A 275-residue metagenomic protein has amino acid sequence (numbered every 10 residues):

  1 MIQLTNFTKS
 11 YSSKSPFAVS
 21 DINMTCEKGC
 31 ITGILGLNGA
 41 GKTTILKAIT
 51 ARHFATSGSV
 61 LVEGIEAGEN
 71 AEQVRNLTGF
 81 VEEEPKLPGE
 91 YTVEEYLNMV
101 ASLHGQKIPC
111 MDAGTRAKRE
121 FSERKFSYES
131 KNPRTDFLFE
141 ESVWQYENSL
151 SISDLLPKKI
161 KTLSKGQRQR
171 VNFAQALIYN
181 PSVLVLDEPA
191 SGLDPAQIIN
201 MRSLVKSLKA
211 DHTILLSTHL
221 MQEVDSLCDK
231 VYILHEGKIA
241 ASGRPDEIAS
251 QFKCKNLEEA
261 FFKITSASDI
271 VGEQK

Functional and structural regions predicted by a protein language model:
M1-L4, T8-D21, K28, N70-A71 (+1 more regions): A short, flexible loop at the N-terminus of ABC-type nucleotide-binding domains that lies
G58-E69, Q73-V74: Conserved ABC transporter NBD signature motif
N98, S102-G105, P109-Y128, F137-L155: Conserved ABC ATPase "signature" region
L184-E188: Catalytic Walker B motif of ABC-type/P-loop ATPase nucleotide-binding domains
I198-A210: Helical segment within the ABC ATPase nucleotide-binding domain
S242-G243: ABC ATPase "signature
